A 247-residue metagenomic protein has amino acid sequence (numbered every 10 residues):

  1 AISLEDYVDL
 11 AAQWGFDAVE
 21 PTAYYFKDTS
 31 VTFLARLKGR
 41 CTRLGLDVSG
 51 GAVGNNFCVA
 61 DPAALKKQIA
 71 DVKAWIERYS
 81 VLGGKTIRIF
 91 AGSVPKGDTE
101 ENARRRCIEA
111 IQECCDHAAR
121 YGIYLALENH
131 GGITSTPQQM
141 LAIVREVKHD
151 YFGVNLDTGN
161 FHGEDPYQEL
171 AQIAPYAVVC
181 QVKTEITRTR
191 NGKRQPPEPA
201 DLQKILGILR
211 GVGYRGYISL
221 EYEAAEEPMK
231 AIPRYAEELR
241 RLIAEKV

Functional and structural regions predicted by a protein language model:
A1-G15, T134-V247: Histidine-acidic metal/acid-base catalytic patches
A1-V81, N102, E109, A119 (+5 more regions): N-terminal pre-domain/capping segments
V19-P21, V48-V53, I87-I89, L125-L127 (+3 more regions): Hydrophobic faces of well-ordered beta-strands that scaffold small-molecule active sites in alpha/beta enzyme cores
K27-D28, K66, R105, G131 (+2 more regions): Residue-level marker of alpha-helix boundaries and capping positions
F57, K96, I133: Conserved catalytic-site region of short-chain dehydrogenase/reductase
Y79-E100, Y121-H130, S219-L220: Active-site groove signature of glycoside hydrolases
E109, A118-K148: Basic- and aromatic-lined ligand-binding clefts that recognize polyanionic substrates
